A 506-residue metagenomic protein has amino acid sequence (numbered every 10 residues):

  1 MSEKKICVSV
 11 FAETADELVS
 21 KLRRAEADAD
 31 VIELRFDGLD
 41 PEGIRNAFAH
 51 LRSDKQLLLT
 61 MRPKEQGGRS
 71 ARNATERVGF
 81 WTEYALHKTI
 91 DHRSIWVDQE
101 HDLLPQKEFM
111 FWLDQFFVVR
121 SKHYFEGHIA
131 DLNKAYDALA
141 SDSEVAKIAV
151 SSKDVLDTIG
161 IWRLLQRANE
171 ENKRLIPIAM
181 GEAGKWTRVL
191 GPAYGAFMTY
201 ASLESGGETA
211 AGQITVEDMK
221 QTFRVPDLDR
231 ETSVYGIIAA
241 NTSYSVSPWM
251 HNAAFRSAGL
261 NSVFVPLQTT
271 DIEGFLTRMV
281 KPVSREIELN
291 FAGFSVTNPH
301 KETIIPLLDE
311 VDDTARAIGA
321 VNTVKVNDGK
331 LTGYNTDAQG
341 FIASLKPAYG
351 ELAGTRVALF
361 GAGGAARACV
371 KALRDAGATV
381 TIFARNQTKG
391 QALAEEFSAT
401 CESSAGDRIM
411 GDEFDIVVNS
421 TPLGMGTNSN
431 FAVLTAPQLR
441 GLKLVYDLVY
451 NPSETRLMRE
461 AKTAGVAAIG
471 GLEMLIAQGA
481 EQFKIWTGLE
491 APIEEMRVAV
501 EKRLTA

Functional and structural regions predicted by a protein language model:
S2-A130: Active-site beta->alpha loop and helix N-cap motifs at the rims of alpha/beta catalytic domains
I32, A376-F397: NAD(P)-binding Rossmann-fold cofactor-contacting core
L58-K107, E302-T355: Glycine/small-residue-rich loop that forms an oxyanion/phosphate-binding "nest" at active or ligand-binding sites
D102-E231: Catalytic alpha/beta core domains of metabolic enzymes, predominantly
A179, V234-T242, N335-A338, L345 (+2 more regions): Glycine-rich adenosine-cofactor-binding loop
T232-G350: Phosphate/diphosphate ligand-binding glycine-rich loop within oxidoreductases
G354, L444, L448-A506: Adenosine-phosphate binding glycine-rich loop
E395-A468: Rossmann-like adenosine-cofactor binding region
